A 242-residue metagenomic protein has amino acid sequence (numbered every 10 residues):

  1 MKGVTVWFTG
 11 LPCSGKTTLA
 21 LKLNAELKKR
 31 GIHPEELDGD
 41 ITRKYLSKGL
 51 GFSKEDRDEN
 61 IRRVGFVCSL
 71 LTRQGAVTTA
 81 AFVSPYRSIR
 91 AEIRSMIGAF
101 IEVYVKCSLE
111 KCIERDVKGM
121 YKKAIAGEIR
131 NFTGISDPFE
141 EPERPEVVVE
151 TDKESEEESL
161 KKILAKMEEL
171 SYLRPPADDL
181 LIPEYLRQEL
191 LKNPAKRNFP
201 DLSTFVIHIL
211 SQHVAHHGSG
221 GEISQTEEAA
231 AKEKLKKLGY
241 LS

Functional and structural regions predicted by a protein language model:
K16: Conserved lysine of the Walker
A20-S69, R73: Conserved substrate/cofactor phosphate-moiety recognition/catalytic segment in nucleotide-dependent phosphotransferases
Y45-G51, C68-I125, N131: ATP-dependent NMP and nucleoside kinases share a basic, alpha-helical "lid"
K106-L109, I113-L164, L170: Small-molecule kinase domains that catalyze NTP-dependent phosphoryl transfer to phosphate-bearing small molecules
S171-E184: Short Lys/Arg-rich basic patches
P183-T204: Surface-exposed, Lys/Arg-rich phosphate-binding patches that contact polyanionic backbones
P200-G221: Short, basic amphipathic alpha-helical segments that act as recognition/interaction helices in nucleic-acid-binding
H216-S242: Short, positively charged interaction helices/loops
